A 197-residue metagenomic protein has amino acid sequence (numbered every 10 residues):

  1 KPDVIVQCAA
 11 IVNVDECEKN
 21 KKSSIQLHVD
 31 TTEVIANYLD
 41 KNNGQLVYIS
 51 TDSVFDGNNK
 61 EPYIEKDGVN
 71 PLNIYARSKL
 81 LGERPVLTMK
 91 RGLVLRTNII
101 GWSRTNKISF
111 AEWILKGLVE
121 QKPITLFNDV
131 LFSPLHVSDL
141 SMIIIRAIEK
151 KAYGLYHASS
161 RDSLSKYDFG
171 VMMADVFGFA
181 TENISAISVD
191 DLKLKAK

Functional and structural regions predicted by a protein language model:
K1-L27: NAD(P)H-binding glycine-rich loop region in Rossmannoid oxidoreductase-like domains and their noncatalytic homologs
I5-A9, L46-D52, L95-T97: SDR active-site strand-loop-helix element
K19, Q26, D30-T31, V54-L95 (+1 more regions): Catalytic helix-loop patch of NAD(P)-dependent Rossmann-fold dehydrogenases
L39-D40, V86, A174: A generic structural signal for well-ordered alpha-helical segments
K41-Q45: A short helix->loop->beta-strand "cap" motif at the edges of active sites that frequently abuts
R84-F132, V137-D139, I145: NAD(P)-dependent short-chain dehydrogenase/reductase
I143, K150-A196: Mid/C-terminal beta-alpha module of Rossmann-like enzyme folds, strongest in SDR-family dehydrogenases/epimerases
